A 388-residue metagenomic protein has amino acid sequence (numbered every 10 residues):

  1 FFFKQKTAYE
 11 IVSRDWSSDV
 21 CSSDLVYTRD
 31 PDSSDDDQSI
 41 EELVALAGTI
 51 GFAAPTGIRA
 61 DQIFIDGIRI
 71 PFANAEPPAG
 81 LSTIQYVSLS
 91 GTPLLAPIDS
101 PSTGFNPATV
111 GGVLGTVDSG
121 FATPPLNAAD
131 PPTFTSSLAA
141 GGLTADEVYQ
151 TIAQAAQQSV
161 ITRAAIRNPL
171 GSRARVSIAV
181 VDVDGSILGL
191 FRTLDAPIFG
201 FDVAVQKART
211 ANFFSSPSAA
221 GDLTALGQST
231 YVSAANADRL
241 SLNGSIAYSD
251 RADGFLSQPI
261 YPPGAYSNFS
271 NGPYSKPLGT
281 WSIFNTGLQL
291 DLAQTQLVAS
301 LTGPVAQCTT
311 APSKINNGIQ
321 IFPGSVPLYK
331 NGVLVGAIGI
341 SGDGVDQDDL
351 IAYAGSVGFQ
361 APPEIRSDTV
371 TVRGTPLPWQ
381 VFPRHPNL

Functional and structural regions predicted by a protein language model:
F1-V20: Single conserved hydrophobic/aromatic residue that forms the stacking wall/gate of nucleotide- or nucleobase-binding
K4, S13, A140-A179, A204-V205 (+2 more regions): Short, basic/aromatic recognition patches
D19-S22, G185, G332: Terminal peptide-recognition signature
C21-D24, G189-L190, G336-A337: Short glycine-/small-residue motifs
Y27-A108, L114, G141-Y149, S341-L388: Juxtadomain coupling helices with adjacent low-complexity linkers
Q38-A45, I198-V305, I351-A354: Serine endopeptidase catalytic core focused on the charge-relay Asp
I63-F199, V203-S215, A219-A220, R384-L388: Intrinsically disordered, low-complexity terminal regulatory regions
L328-K330: Sensor-regulatory modules in signal-transduction proteins
